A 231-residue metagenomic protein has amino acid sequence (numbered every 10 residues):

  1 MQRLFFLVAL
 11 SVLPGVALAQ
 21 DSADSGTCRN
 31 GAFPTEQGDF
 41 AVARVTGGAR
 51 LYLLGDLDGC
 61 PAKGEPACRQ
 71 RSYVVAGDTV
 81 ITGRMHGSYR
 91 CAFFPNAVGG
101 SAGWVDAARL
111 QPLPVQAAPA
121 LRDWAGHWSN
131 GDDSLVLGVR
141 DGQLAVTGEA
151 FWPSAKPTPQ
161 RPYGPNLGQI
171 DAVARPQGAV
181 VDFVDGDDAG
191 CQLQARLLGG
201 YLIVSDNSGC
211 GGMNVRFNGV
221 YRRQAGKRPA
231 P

Functional and structural regions predicted by a protein language model:
Q2-L7: Sec-dependent signal peptide recognition, specifically the positively charged N-region followed immediately by
P14-V16: N-terminal signal peptide c-region/cleavage motif recognized by signal peptidases
D21-F40, P66-A108: SH3/SH3-like beta-barrel superfamily modules
G59-R69, P114: Short alpha-helix capping/helix-loop boundary micro-motifs
P95, Q194, I203-R216: Short, exposed beta-strand-loop hairpins at the edges of beta-sheets in extracellular/periplasmic proteins
G100-W124: Pro/Ala/Gly-rich low-complexity, hydrophilic intrinsically disordered segments
A118-V136, F217-P231: Tryptophan-anchored aromatic micro-motifs
N130-G178, S205-S208, R216: N-terminal glycine/threonine-rich, aromatic-flanked beta-hairpin/loop signature
